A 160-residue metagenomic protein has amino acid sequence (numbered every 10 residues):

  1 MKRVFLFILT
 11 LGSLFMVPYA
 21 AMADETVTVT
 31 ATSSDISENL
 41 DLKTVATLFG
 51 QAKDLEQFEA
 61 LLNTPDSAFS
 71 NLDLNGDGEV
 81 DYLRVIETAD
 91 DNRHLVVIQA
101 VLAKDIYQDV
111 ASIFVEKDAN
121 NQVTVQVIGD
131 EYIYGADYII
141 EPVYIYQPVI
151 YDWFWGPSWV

Functional and structural regions predicted by a protein language model:
M1-I8: Bacterial N-terminal signal peptides that target proteins for export
L14-A21: C-terminal segment of classical bacterial N-terminal signal peptides
A23-E25: Boundary of Sec targeting at the N-terminus
T32-D35, D41-T64: Extracellular/luminal recognition modules and glycoprotein regions
T64-S70: Extended, structured, electrostatic nucleic-acid-contact surfaces
S70-Y82: Acidic, glycine-anchored loop motifs typical of Ca2+
H94: Basic, polyanion-binding surface patches
Q99-V160: Low-complexity segments
